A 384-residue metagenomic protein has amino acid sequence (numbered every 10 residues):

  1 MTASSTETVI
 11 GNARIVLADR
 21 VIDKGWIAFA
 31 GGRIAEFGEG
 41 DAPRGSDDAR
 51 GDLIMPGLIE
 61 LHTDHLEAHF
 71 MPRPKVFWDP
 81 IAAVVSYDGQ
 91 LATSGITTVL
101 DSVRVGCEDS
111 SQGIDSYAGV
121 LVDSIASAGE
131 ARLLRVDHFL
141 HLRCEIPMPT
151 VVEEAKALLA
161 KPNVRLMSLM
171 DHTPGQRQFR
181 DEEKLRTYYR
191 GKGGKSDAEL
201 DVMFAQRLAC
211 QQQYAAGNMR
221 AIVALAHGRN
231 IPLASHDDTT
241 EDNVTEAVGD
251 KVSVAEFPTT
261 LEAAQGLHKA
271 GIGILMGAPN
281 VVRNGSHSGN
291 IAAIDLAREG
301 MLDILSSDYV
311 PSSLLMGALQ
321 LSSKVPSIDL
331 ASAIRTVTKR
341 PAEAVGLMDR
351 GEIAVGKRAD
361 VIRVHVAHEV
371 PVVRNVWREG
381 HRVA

Functional and structural regions predicted by a protein language model:
M1-A42: N-terminal metal-binding scaffold of metallo-dependent hydrolase/deaminase domains
A13, G31-G32, G51, G95 (+1 more regions): Glycine-centered positions in the ABC transporter ATPase nucleotide-binding domain
A49-V120: Metal-associated gating/positioning segment near the N- to mid-region
I59-L61, V99-D101, H138-L142, R165-D171 (+4 more regions): Hydrophobic faces of well-ordered beta-strands that scaffold small-molecule active sites in alpha/beta enzyme cores
G106-D238, D308: Metal-coordinating catalytic core of metallo-dependent amide/deamination hydrolases
L142-E153, D238-D242, E246, V254-E256 (+1 more regions): Active-site glycine- and acidic-residue-rich loops that bind and position anionic ligands or nucleotide-like cofactors
K161-R165, A247-V254, K269-L275, E299-D303: Glycine-enriched alpha-helix->loop->beta-strand junction motifs that scaffold or abut catalytic
A270-N280, N284-H365: His/Asp/Glu-enriched, well-ordered alpha-helical/loop segment that forms or immediately abuts the divalent-metal
